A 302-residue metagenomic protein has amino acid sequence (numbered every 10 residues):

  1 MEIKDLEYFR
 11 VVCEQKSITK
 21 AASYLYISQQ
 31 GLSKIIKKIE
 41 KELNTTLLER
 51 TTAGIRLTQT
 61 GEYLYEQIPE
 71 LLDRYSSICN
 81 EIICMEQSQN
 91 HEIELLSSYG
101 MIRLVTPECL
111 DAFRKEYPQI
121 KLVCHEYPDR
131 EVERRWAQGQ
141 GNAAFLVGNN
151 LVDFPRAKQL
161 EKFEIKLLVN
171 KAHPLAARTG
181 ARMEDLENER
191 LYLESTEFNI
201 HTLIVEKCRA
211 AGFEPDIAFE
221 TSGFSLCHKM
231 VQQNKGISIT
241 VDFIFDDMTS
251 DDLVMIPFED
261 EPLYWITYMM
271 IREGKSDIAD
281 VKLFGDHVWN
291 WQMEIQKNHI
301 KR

Functional and structural regions predicted by a protein language model:
R10-S28: Short helix-boundary/capping micro-motifs
Q29-Q30, N80, C84-Y117, K121-H125 (+4 more regions): N-terminal winged-helix
E40-L57: A short LG(V/I)-centered, amphipathic sequence patch enriched for acidic residue(s) preceding the LG motif
E66, E108-A112, D129-V169, V231-K235 (+1 more regions): Short beta-strand-centered segments that line the small-molecule binding cleft or hinge of alpha/beta clamshell
Q87, F154-I165, V169-L191: Flexible hinge/capping segments at coil-to-helix
P128-Q140, V147, E197-V254: Hydrophobic hinge/microswitch elements
D153-Q159, F163-E164, R178, S225-G274: Beta-alpha-beta core module
E189-A211, D277-K301: Secondary-structure junction motif
